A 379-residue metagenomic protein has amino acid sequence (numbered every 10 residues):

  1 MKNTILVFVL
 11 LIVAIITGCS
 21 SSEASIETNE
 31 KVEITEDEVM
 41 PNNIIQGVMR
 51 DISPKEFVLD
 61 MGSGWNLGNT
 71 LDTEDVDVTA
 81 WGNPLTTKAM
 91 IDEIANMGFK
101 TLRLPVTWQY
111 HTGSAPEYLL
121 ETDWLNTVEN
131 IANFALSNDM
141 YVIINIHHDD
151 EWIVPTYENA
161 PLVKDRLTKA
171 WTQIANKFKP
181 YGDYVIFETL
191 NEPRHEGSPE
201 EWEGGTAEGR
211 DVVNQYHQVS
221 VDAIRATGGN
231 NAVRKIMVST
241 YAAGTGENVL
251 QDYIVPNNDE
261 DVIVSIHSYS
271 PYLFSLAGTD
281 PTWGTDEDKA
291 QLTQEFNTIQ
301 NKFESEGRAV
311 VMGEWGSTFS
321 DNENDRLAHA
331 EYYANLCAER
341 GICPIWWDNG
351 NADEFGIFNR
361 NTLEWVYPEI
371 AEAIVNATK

Functional and structural regions predicted by a protein language model:
I15-G18: C-terminal motif of bacterial Sec signal peptides marking the signal peptidase cleavage site
E27-T101, A373, A377: N-terminal carbohydrate-binding accessory modules
I45, G82-L102, P116-H148, W152-T189 (+1 more regions): An active-site-proximal structural segment forming one wall of the substrate-binding cleft that immediately precedes
L67-T86, S114-L120, N159, L273-L292 (+1 more regions): Acidic/histidine-rich helix-loop elements that form or flank divalent-metal/phosphate-binding sites at the catalytic
D77-N96, L167-K169, L292-I299, R326-E331: Short, acidic/polar
L85-T107, F296-F303, L336, R340-C343: Catalytic domains of carbohydrate-active enzymes, especially glycoside hydrolases
D165-D280, T285-D288, E295-S317, E339-R340: Active-site region of glycoside hydrolase catalytic domains
K289, T293-Y367: Substrate-binding cleft of secreted/luminal carbohydrate-active enzymes
